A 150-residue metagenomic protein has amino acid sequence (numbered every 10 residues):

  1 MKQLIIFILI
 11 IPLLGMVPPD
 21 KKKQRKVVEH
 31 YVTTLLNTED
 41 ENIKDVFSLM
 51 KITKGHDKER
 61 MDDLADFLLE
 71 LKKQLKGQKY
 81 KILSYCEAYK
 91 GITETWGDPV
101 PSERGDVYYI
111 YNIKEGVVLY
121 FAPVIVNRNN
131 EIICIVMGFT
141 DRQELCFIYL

Functional and structural regions predicted by a protein language model:
M1-L13: Sec-dependent N-terminal signal peptides
K23-E39: Short, aromatic-enriched amphipathic alpha-helices that serve as compact interaction elements
D40-K44: Short, solvent-exposed secondary-structure capping/transition elements
D45-G105: Short solvent-exposed beta->alpha transition segments
Y89-L150: Exposed beta-sheet edge and beta->alpha loop/turn motif
